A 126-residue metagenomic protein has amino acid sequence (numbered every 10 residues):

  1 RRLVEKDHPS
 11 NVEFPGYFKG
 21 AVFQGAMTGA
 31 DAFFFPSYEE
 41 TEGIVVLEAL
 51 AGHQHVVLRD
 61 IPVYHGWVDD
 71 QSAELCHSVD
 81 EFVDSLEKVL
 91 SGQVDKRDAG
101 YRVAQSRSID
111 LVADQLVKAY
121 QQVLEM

Functional and structural regions predicted by a protein language model:
R1-F18: Nucleotide-activated donor-binding/catalytic signature segment of Leloir-type glycosyltransferases, i.e., the conserved
Y17-F18, G25-A30: Short alpha-helical donor nucleotide-sugar binding micro-motif in glycosyltransferases
Y38: Aromatic "clamp/platform" in nucleotide-sugar-dependent glycosyltransferases that forms part of the donor/acceptor
G43-V46: Short glycine/serine-rich donor-binding loops of glycosyltransferases
A51, H55-L58: Short hydrophobic beta-strand element within catalytic cores of glycosyltransferases and related nucleotide-activated
H65-K88: Change "using UDP/GDP/dTDP sugars" to "using nucleotide sugars
V94-L124: A charged, aromatic-enriched C-terminal amphipathic alpha-helix characteristic of glycosyltransferases across folds
